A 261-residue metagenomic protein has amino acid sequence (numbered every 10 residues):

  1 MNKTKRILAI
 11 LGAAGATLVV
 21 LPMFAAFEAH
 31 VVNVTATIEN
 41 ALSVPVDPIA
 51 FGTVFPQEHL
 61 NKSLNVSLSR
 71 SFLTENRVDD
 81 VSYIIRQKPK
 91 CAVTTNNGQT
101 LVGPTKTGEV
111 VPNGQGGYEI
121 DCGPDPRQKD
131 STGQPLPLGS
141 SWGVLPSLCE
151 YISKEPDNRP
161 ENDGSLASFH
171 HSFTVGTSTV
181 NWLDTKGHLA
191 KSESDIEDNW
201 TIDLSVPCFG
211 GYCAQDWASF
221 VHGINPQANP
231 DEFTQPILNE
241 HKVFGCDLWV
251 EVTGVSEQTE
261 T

Functional and structural regions predicted by a protein language model:
M1-A14: N-terminal Sec-pathway targeting helices
L18-D130, Q134-G139, G187-H188, G210-T261: N-terminal small/polar-rich segments of proteins
P126-D130, P135-L204, F209, C213-W217: Globin-like tetrapyrrole-binding proteins
